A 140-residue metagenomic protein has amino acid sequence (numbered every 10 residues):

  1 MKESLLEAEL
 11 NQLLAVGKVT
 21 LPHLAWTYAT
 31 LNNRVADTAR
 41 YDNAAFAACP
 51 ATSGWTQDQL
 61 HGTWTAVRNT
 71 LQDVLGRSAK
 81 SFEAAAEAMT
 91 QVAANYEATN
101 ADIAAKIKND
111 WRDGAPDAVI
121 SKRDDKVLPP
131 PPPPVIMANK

Functional and structural regions predicted by a protein language model:
M1-K140: N-terminal secretion-targeting helices of virulence/extracellular proteins, encompassing both classical Sec signal
